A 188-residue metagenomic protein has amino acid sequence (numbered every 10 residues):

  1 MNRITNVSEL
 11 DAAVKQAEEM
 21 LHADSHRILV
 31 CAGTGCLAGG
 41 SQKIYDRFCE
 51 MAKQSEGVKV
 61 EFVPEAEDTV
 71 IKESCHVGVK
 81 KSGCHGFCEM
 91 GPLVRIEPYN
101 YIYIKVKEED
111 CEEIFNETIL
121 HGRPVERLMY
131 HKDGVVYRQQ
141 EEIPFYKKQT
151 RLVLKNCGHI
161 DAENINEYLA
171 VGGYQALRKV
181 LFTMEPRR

Functional and structural regions predicted by a protein language model:
M1-R188: Feature of Fe-S/electron-transfer and energy-metabolism proteins that preferentially highlights extended coupling
